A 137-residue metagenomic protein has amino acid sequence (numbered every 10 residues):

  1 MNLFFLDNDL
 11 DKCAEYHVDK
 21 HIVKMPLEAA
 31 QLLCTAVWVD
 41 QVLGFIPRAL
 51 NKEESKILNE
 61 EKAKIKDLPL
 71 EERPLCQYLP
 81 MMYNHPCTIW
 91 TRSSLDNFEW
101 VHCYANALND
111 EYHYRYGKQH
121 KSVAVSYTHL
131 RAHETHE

Functional and structural regions predicted by a protein language model:
M1-A107, E111: An N-terminal structural lobe/cap that precedes and organizes the functional/catalytic core across diverse proteins
Q119: Conserved active-site motif detector
V125-Y127: Domain-level detector of nuclease and nuclease-like folds in predominantly extracellular/periplasmic contexts
H129-A132, H136-E137: Single conserved hydrophobic/aromatic residue that forms the stacking wall/gate of nucleotide- or nucleobase-binding
